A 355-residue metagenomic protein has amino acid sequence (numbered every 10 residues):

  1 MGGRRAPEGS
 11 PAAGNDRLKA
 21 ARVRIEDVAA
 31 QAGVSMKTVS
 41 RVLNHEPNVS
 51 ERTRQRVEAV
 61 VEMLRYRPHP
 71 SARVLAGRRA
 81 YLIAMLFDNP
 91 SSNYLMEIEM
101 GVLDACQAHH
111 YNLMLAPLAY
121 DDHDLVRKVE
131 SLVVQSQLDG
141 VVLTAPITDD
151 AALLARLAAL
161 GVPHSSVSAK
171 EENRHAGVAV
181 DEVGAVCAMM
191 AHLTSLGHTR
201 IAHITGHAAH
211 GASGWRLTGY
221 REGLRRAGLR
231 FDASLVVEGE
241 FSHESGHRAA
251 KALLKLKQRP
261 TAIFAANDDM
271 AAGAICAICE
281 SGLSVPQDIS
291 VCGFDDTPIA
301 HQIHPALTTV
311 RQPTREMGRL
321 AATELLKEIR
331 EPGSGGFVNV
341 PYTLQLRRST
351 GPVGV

Functional and structural regions predicted by a protein language model:
M1-A20, R78-A191, S195: Alpha-helical recognition/docking segments in bacterial nutrient-uptake and carbohydrate-utilization systems
M1-A80, G354: N-terminal helix-turn-helix DNA-binding module of bacterial transcription factors
G2, K251-V355: Flexible loop/turn connectors
Q31, M36-R41, L75-S91, G140 (+2 more regions): Short beta-strand segments enriched in small/hydrophobic residues
P70, D88-E97, L115-D124, I147 (+6 more regions): Hinge/beta->alpha junction and helix N-cap segments in small-molecule ligand-binding domains
A84-L86, Q137-A145, A202-I204, K257-N267 (+1 more regions): Periplasmic-binding protein-like
A108-H109, L160, R225-F231, K255-R259 (+1 more regions): Short helix-capping segments at alpha-helix termini
